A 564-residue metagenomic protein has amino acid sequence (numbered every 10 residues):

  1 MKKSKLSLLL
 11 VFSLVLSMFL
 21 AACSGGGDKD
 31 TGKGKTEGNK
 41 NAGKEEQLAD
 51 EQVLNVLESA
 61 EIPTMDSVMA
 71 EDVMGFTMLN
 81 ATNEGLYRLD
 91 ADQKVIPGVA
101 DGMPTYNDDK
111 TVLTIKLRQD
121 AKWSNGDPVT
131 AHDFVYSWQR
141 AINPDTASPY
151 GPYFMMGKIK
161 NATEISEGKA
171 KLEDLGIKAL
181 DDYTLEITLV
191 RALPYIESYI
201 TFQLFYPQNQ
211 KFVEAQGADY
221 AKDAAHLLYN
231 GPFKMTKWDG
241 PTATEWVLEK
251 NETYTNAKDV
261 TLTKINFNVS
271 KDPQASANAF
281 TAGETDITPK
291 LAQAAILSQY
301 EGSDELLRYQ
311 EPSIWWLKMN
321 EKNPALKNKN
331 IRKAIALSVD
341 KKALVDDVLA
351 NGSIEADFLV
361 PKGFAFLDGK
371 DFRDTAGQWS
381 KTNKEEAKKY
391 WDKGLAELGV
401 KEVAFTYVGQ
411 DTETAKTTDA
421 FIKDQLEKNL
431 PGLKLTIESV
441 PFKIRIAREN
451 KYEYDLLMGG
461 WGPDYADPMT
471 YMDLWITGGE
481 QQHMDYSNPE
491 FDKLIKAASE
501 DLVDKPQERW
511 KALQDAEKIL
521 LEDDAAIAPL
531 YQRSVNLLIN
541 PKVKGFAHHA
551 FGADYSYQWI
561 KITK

Functional and structural regions predicted by a protein language model:
L57-D108, L228: N-terminal lobe/hinge region of extracytoplasmic solute-binding protein
G102-Y150, E186, A325: Aromatic- and charge-enriched surface segment that lines or borders ligand/interaction sites
K116, V135, P149-K211: Surface-exposed binding/hinge segments that line and control ligand-binding clefts or catalytic entry sites
T130-S137, D182-T188, L262-K264, A282 (+3 more regions): Alpha-helical secondary-structure segments
Y183, L189-D259, K264, Q274: Gly/Pro-rich hinge or "lid" segments in bacterial periplasmic/extracellular proteins
E252-S298: Ligand-site clamp/hinge motif
S338-D368, E413-K423, R448-K564: Detector for C-terminal structural segments
E355-G394, T414-K416: Structural transition elements
